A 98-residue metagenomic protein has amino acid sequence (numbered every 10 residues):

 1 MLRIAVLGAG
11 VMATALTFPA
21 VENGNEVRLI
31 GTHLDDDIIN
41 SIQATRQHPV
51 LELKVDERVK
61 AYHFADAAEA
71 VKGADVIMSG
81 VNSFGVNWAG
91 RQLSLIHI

Functional and structural regions predicted by a protein language model:
M1-L53, A61-A65, V71, Q92: NAD(P)+-binding Rossmann beta1-loop-alpha1 motif at the extreme N-terminus of oxidoreductases
A74: An anion/phosphate-binding loop that grips the pyrophosphate of nucleotide cofactors and donors
I77-M78: N-terminal Rossmann-like NAD(P) cofactor-binding module of classical short-chain dehydrogenase/reductase
V81: Glycine-rich, N-terminal phosphate-binding loop of Rossmann-like dinucleotide-binding domains
F84: Active-site beta-alpha loop architecture of Rossmann-like, nucleotide-cofactor-dependent enzymes
N87-R91: Glycine/threonine-rich flexible loop motifs
I96-I98: Conserved small/polar residues in nucleotide/adenosyl-binding loops
